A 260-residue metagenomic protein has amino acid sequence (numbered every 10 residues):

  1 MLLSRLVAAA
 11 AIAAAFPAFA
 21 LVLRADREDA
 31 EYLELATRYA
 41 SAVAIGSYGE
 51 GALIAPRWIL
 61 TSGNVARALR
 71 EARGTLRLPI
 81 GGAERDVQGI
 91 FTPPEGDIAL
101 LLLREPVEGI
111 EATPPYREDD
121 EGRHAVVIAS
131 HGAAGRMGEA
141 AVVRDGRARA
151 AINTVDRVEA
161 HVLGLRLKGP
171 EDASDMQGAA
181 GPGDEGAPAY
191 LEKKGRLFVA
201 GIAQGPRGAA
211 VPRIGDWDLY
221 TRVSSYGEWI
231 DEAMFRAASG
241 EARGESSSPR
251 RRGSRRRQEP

Functional and structural regions predicted by a protein language model:
L2-A9: Sec-dependent signal peptide recognition, specifically the positively charged N-region followed immediately by
A15-P17: N-terminal signal peptide c-region/cleavage motif recognized by signal peptidases
L21-L35, S41, G49-R67, R147-D156 (+1 more regions): C-terminal subregion of chymotrypsin/trypsin-like serine protease catalytic domains
I45, L60-T61, I128, L165: Short hydrophobic/aromatic-rich beta-strand segments that constitute the beta-sheet cores of beta-sandwich/beta-barrel
G46, R77-P79, A129-H131, Y190-E192: A generic structural motif
A55-P56, L60-E95, P106-E108, D120-V126 (+2 more regions): Catalytic-histidine neighborhood of serine endopeptidases, predominantly the chymotrypsin-like S1/PA family
P93-P94, R166-S174, A203-G208: Short, solvent-exposed aromatic-acidic interface loops
I98, L103-A179, D216-W217, V223-E228: Chymotrypsin/trypsin-fold serine protease catalytic domain
